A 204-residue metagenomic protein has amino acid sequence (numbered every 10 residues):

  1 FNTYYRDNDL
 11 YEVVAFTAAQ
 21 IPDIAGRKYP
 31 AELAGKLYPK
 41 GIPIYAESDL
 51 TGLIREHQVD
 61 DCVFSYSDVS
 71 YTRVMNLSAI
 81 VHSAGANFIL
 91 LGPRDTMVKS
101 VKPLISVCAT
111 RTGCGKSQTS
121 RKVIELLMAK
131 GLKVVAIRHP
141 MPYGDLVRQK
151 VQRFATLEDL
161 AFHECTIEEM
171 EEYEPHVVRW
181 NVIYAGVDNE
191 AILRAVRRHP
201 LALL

Functional and structural regions predicted by a protein language model:
F1-D7: Glycine-rich adenosine-cofactor-binding loop
N2, A19, F64-D68: Structural motif
E12-D23, I137-R138: Short internal beta-strands
A19-G41, D145-K150: N-terminal beta-loop-helix "entrance" segment that forms/cooperates in small-molecule cofactor or anionic ligand
Y29-R94: Phosphate-bearing ligand-interacting subdomains that bind or position ATP/ADP/UDP/GDP/NAD(P) or nucleotide-linked
T96-G144: Walker A (P-loop) phosphate-binding motif
L126-L204: ATP-dependent carboxylate-amine ligase catalytic core
